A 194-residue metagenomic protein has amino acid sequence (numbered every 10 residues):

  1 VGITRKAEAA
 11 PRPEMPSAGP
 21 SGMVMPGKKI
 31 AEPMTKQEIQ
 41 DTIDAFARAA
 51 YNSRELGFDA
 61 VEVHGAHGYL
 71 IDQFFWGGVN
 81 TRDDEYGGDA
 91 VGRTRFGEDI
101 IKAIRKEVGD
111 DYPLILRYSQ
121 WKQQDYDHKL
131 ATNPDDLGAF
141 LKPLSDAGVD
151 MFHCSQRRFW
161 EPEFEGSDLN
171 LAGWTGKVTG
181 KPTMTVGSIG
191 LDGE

Functional and structural regions predicted by a protein language model:
V1-E194: Flavin-dependent oxidoreductase catalytic cores
